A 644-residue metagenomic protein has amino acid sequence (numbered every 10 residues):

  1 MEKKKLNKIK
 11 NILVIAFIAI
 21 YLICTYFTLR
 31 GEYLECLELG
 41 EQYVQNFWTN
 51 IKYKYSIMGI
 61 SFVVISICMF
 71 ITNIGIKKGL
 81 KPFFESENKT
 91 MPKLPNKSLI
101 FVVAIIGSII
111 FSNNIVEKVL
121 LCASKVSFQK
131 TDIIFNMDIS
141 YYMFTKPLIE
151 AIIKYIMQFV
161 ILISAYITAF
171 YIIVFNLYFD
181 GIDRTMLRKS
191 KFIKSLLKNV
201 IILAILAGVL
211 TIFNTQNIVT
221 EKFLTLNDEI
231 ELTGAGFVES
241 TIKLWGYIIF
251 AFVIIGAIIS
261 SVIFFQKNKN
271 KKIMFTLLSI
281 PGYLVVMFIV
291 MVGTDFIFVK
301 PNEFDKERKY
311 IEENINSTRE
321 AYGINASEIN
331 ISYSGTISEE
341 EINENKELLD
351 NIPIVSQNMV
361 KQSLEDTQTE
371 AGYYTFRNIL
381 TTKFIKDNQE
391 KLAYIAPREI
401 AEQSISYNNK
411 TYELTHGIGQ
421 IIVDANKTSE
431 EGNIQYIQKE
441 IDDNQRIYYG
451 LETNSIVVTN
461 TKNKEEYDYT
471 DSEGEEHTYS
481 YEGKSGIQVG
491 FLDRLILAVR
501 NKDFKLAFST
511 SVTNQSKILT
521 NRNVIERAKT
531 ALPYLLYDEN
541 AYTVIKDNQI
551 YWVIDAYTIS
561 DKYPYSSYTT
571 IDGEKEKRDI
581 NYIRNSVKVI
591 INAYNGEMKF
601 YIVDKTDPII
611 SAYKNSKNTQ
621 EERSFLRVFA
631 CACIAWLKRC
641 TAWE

Functional and structural regions predicted by a protein language model:
K4-E644: Soluble extracytoplasmic regions of secretory-pathway and membrane proteins
